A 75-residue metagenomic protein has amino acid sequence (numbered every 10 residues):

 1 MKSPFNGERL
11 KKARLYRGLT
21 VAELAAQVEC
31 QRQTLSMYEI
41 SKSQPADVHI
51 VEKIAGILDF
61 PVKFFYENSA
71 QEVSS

Functional and structural regions predicted by a protein language model:
M1-F5, K11-A26, C30-Q31, Q44-S75: Short juxta-domain linker segments that transition from a proline/glycine-rich, charged coil into a short amphipathic
E39-I40: Polyanionic, low-complexity intrinsically disordered segments
